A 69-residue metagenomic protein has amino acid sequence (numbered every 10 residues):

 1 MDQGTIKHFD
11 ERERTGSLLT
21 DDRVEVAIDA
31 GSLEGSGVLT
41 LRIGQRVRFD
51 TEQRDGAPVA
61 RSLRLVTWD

Functional and structural regions predicted by a protein language model:
M1-R12: Structural detector for short beta-strands of small beta-barrel domains
E13-L18: Short aromatic-glycine-enriched beta-strand elements
L19-D21, E52: A generic structural motif
D22-V24, Q45, A57: Short acidic/polar mixed-charge low-complexity motifs
V24-S32: A short macromolecule-binding patch
E34-R48: Short nucleic-acid-contacting surface segments enriched for D/E, G, S/T with interspersed K/R
E52-D69: OB-fold/S1-family single-stranded nucleic acid-binding modules
